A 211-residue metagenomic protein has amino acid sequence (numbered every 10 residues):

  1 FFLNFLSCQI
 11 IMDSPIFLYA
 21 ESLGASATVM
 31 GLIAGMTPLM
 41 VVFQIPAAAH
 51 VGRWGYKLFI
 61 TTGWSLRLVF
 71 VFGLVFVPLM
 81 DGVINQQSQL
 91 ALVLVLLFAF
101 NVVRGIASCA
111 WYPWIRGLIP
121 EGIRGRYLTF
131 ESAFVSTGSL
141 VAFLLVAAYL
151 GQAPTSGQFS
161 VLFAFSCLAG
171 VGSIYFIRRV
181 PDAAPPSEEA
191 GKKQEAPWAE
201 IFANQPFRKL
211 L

Functional and structural regions predicted by a protein language model:
F1-Q44, I60, R67-V75, P206-L211: Helix-loop boundary and gating motifs at the non-cytosolic
F2, F70-V71, N85-A107: Hydrophobic core of transmembrane alpha-helices in multi-pass small-molecule transporters, especially MFS/SLC-type
F17-S22, A49-R53, V75-I84, S139-F163: Transmembrane alpha-helix termini and helix-breaking/packing motifs in multi-pass membrane transporters
M40-Q44, F70, L128-A147: Glycine-rich segments within core transmembrane alpha-helices of 12-TM secondary carriers
G52-V69, F130, S156-G157: Cytoplasmic membrane-interface "Motif A"-like loop-to-helix N-cap segments of 12-TM Major Facilitator Superfamily
F100-A133: Cytoplasmic helix-loop-helix junction between adjacent transmembrane helices in 12-TM secondary transporters
F159, G172-G191: Helix-loop junctions on the cytosolic side of multi-pass membrane transporters, especially the intracellular loop
D182-L211: Juxtamembrane intracellular "pre-TM" segments in multi-pass secondary transporters
